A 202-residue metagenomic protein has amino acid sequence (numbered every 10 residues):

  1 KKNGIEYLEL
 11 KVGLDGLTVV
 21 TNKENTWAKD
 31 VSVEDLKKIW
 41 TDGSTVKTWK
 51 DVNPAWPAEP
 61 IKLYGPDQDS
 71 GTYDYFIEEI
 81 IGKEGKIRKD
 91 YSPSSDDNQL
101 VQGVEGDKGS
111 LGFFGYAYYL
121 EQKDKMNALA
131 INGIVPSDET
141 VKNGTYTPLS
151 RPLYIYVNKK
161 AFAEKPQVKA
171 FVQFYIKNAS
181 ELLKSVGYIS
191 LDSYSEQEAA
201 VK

Functional and structural regions predicted by a protein language model:
K1-K202: Exported/periplasmic ABC-transporter solute-binding proteins
